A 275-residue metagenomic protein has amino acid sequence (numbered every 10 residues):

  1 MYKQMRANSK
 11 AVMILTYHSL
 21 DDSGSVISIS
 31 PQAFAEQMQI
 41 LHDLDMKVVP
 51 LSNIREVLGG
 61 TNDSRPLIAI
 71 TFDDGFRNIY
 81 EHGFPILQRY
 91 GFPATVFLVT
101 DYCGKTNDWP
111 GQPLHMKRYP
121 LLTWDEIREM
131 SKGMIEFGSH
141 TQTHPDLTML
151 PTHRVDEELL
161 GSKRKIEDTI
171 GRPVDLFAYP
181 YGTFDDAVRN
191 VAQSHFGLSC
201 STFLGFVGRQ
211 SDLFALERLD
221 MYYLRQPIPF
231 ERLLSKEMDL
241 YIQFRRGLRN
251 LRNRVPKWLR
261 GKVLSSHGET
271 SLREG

Functional and structural regions predicted by a protein language model:
M1-T71, R77-H82, M149-G275: C-terminal active-site subregion of NodB/CE4 polysaccharide deacetylases
M5-S9, H42-D43, P85-F92, P120-S139 (+1 more regions): Acidic (Asp/Glu)-rich catalytic clusters
L15-S19, E136-H144: Histidine-centered catalytic micro-motifs
T71-F72, G138: Generic enzyme active-site microenvironment
G91-P113: A short, conserved beta-to-alpha structural element at the edge of catalytic cores that scaffolds binding
F92, L98-T100, P145, D156 (+1 more regions): Conserved SAM-binding loop
F97, H140, S201-T202: Short beta-strand and adjacent tight-turn residues that come in two discontinuous sequence segments and form the edges
D108-R118, H144-T152: Surface-exposed cleft-lining segments at the edges of enzyme active sites
